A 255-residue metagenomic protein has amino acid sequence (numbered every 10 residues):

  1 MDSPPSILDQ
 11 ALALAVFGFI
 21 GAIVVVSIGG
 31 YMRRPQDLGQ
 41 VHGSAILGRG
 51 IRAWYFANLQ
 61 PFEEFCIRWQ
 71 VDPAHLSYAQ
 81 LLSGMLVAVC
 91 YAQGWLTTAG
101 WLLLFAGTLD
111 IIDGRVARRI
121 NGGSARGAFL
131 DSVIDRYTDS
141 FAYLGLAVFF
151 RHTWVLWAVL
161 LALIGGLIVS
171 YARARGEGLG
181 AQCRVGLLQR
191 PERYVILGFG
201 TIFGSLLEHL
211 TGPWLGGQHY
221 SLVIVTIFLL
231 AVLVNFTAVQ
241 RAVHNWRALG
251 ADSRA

Functional and structural regions predicted by a protein language model:
D2-T97, A142-A255: Hydrophobic alpha-helical transmembrane segments
Q80-S83, A106, I134: Generic structural concept
V89, F105-T108, Y137, I164: Hydrophobic/aromatic residues within the transmembrane alpha-helices of Major Facilitator Superfamily
G94-A128: Glycine-rich active-site/cofactor-binding loop and its immediate structural neighborhood
L102, I134, T226-L229: Physicochemical signature of membrane-embedded alpha-helices that form the seven-helix bundle of GPCRs, emphasizing
D110, D131, G166: Conserved G/P- and acidic residue-centered "switch" motifs that form tight phosphate/ATP-binding loops in soluble
D110, D139, V169: Functionally critical, cavity-lining and gating residues within the transmembrane helices of 12-TM secondary
G114-W157: Basic, amphipathic juxtamembrane/active-site segments that coordinate anionic phosphate or diphosphate groups
